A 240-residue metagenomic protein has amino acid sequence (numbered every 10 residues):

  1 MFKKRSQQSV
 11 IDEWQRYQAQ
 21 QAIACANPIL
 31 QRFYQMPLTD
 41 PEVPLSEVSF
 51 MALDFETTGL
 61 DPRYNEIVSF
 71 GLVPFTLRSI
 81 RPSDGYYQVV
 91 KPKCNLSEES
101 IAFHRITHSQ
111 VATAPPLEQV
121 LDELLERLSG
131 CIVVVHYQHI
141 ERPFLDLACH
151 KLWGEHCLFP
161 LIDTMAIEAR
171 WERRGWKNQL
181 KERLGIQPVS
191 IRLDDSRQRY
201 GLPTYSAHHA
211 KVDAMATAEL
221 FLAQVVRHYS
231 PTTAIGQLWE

Functional and structural regions predicted by a protein language model:
F2-Q8: Intrinsically disordered, serine/threonine/proline
K4, W14-L152, H156-L158, L184-H208: Conserved non-catalytic scaffold segment of RNase H-like nuclease domains
E155-W176: Histidine/lysine/aspartate-rich catalytic loop segments that bind and position anionic ligands
R173-Q187: Charged, glycine/proline-rich intrinsically disordered loops and linkers
D213: Conserved catalytic/binding loops enriched for acidic/polar residues
A216: Short active-site alpha-helical segment characteristic of glycosyltransferases and processive polysaccharide synthases
E219-V226: Short glycine/serine- and small hydrophobic-enriched flexible loop segments
S230-E240: Mixed-charge, glycine-rich, non-catalytic linkers/tails in nucleic-acid processing enzymes
